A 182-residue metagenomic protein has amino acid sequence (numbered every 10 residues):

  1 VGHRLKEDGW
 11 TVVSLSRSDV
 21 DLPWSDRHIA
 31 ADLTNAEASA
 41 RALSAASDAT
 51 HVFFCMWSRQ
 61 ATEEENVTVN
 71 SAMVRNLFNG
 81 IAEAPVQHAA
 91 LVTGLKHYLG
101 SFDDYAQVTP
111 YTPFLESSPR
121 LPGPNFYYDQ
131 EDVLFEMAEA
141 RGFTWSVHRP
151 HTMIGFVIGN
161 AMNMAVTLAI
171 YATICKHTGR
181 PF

Functional and structural regions predicted by a protein language model:
V1-W10: N-terminal Rossmann NAD(P)H-binding glycine-rich loop of SDR-like oxidoreductase domains
V13: Conserved beta-strand positions in the Rossmann-like core of class I SAM-dependent methyltransferases
V20-G80: NAD(P)H-binding glycine-rich loop region in Rossmannoid oxidoreductase-like domains and their noncatalytic homologs
T34, H97, M153-G155: Conserved sequence/active-site signature of Rossmann-fold short-chain dehydrogenase/reductase
H51-F53, E65-N66, A72-F126: Conserved Rossmann-fold NAD(P)-dependent oxidoreductase catalytic core, especially the SDR/UDP-sugar
V133-M162: Conserved beta-loop-beta element that borders a ligand/cofactor-binding pocket
I170-F182: A conserved pocket-lining segment of Rossmann-fold NAD(P)-dependent short-chain dehydrogenase/reductase
